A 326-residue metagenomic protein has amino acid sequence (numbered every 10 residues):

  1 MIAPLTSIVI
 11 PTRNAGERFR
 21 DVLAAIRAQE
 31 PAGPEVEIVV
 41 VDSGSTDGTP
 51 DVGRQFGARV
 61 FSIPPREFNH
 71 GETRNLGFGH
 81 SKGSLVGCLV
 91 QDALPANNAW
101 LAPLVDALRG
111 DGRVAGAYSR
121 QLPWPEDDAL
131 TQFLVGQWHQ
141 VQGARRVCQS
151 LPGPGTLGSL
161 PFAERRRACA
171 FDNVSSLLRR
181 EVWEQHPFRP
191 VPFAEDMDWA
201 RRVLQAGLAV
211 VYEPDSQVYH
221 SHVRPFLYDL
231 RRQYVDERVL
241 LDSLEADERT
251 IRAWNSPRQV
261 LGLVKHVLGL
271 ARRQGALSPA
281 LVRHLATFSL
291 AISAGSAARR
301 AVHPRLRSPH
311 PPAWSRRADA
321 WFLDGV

Functional and structural regions predicted by a protein language model:
A24-E35: Short, acidic, metal-binding catalytic loop of nucleotide-sugar glycosyltransferases
D42-P50, L94: A conserved acidic beta->alpha catalytic loop
P64-S81: Glycine-rich, basic loop-to-helix element that forms the pyrophosphate-binding segment of sugar-nucleotide handling
G83-L94: Short beta-strand-to-loop acidic/aromatic patch adjacent to the donor-nucleotide binding site
L94, A99-Q132, H139: Conserved donor NDP-sugar-binding/catalytic core segment of glycosyltransferases
Q149-L178: A recurrent flexible, glycine/aromatic-enriched loop bordering the glycosyltransferase active site that acts as
F193-W199: Acidic donor-binding loop at a coil-to-helix junction in glycosyltransferase catalytic cores that engages
R232-R238, D242, R249-V326: Non-catalytic, C-terminal membrane-associated alpha-helical segments of glycosyltransferases
